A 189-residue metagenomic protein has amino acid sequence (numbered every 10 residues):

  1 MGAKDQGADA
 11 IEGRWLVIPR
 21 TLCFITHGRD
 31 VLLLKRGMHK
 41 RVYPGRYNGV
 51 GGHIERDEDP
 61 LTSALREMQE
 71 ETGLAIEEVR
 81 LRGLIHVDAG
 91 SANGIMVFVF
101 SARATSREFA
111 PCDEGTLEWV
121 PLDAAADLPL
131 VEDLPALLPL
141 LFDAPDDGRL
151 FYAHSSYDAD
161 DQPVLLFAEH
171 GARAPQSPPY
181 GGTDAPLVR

Functional and structural regions predicted by a protein language model:
G2, G7-L32, H53: Conserved N-terminal beta-strand and adjoining loop/helix that marks the start of the Nudix/MutT-like hydrolase domain
R14-W15, R46, A92-M96: A generic structural micro-feature
I25, L33, S101-A102, W119: Conserved hydrophobic "DFG−1" position in protein kinase catalytic cores
V31, I95-V97, L117: Structural motif
V31-E70, L84, Y157, P163-P175 (+2 more regions): Conserved Nudix-box catalytic region and its N-terminal flanking loop in Nudix hydrolases and closely related
G73-E108, L122: Active-site segment of metal-dependent pyrophosphate-handling enzymes, primarily the Nudix hydrolase catalytic core
V99-S101, A110-L141, P163-A174: NUDIX/MutT-family hydrolases
F142-L166: Short, active-site-adjacent segments that bind or coordinate small-molecule cofactors and metal centers
